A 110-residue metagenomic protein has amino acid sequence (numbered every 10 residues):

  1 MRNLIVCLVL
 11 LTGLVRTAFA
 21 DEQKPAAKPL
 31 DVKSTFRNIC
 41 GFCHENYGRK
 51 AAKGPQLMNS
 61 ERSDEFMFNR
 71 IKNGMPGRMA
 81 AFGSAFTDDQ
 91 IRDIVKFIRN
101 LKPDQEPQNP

Functional and structural regions predicted by a protein language model:
M1-L4: Positively charged n-region of N-terminal signal peptides that target proteins for export
V6-G13: Bacterial N-terminal signal peptides
L14-T35, Q108-N109: Electrostatic cytochrome c docking/interface patches
A26, E61, A85-F86: Short, conserved sequence motifs enriched in acidic/basic residues, glycine, and aromatics that mark functional "hot
P29-K33, F42-R78: Gly/Gly-Pro-rich "capping" loops immediately C-terminal to redox-active cysteine motifs in periplasmic/lumenal
T35, G74, A85, D89: Residue-level signal for short amphipathic helical patches enriched in basic/charged and nearby hydrophobic residues
N38: Cys/His-enriched microdomains
S84-P110: C-terminal capping alpha-helices of c-type cytochrome domains
